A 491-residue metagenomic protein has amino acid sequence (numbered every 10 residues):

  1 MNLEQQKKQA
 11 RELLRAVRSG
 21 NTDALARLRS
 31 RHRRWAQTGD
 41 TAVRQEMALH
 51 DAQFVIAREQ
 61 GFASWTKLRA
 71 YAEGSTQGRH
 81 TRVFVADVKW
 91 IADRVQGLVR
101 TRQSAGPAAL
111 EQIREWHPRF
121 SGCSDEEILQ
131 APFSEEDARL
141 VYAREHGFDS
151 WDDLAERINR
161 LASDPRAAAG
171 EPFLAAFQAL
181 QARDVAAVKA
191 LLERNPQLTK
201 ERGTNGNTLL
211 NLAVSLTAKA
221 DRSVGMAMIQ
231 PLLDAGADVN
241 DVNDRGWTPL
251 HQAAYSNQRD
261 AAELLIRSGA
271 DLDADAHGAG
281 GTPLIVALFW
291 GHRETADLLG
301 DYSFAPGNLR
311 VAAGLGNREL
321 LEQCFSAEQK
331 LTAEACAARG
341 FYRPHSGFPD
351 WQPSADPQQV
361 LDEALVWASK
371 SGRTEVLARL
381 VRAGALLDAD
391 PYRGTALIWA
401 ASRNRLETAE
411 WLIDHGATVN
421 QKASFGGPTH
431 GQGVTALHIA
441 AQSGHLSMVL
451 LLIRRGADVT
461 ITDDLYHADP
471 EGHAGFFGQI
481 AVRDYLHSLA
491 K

Functional and structural regions predicted by a protein language model:
M1-R183, A187: Intrinsically disordered, low-complexity eukaryotic regions enriched in glycine, serine and charged residues
A162-A175, L288-A338, R343, Q352 (+3 more regions): Ankyrin-repeat-protein effector appendages
A169-Q178, E201-T217, V242-T248, D275-I285 (+5 more regions): Ankyrin-repeat boundary/"N-cap" motif
A187, V224, M228, D260-A261 (+6 more regions): Conserved ankyrin/ankyrin-like repeat signature
L192-Q197, I229-D238, E263-D271, L298-F304 (+5 more regions): Ankyrin repeat domain, specifically the short helix-to-loop turn at the C-terminus of the second helix of each repeat
H251, N257-R267, L272-D273, P428-D469: Ankyrin-repeat and related helical/solenoid repeat scaffolds used for protein-protein interactions
